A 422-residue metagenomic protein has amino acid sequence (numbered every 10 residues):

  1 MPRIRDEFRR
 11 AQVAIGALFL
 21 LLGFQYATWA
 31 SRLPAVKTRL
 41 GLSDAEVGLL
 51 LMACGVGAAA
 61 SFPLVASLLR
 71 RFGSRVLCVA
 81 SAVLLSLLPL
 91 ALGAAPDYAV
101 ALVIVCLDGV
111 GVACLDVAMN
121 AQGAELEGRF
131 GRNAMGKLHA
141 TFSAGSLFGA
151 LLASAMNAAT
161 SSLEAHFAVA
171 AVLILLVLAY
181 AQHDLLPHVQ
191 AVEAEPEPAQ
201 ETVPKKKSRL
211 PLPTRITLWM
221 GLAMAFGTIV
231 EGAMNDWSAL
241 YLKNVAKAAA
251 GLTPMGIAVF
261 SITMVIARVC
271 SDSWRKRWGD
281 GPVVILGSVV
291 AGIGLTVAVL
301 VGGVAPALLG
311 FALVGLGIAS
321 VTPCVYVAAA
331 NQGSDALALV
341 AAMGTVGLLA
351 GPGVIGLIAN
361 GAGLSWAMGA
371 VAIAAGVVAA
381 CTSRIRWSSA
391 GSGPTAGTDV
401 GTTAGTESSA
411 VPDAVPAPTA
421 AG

Functional and structural regions predicted by a protein language model:
S31-A45, D236-G251: Short amphipathic helix-loop junctions that connect adjacent transmembrane helices in Major Facilitator Superfamily/SLC
V36-K37, L68-L69, A155-T160, L242-K243 (+4 more regions): Interfacial helix-cap and linker-helix signal at transmembrane-aqueous boundaries of multi-pass secondary transporters
G41, G73, A94-A99, K247 (+1 more regions): Helix-breaking motifs and short loop linkers at transmembrane-helix boundaries and internal kinks in secondary membrane
A60-A99: Conserved MFS/SLC helix-loop-helix module at the cytosolic interface between two early adjacent transmembrane helices
S61-S74, N157, A267-D280, A359-N360: Helix-to-loop junctions at the C-terminal end of transmembrane segments in multipass secondary transporters
V76-L90, P282-V297: Structural signature of the two symmetry-related core transmembrane helices
A113-R129, A319-G333: Intracellular juxtamembrane helix-capping segments at the cytosolic ends of symmetry-related transmembrane helices
L138-V189: Helix-loop-helix hairpin linking two adjacent transmembrane segments in secondary transporters
